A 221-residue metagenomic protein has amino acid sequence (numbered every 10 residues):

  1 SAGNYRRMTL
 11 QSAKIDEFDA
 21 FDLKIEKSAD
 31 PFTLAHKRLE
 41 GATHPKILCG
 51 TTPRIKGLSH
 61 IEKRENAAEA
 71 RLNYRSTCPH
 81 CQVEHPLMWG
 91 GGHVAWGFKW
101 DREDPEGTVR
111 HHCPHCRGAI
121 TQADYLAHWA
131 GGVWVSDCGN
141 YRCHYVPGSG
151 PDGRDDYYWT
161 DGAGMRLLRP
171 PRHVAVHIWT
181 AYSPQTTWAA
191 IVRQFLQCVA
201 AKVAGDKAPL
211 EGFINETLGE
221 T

Functional and structural regions predicted by a protein language model:
S1-T221: Short, flexible loop motifs at catalytic/binding sites
